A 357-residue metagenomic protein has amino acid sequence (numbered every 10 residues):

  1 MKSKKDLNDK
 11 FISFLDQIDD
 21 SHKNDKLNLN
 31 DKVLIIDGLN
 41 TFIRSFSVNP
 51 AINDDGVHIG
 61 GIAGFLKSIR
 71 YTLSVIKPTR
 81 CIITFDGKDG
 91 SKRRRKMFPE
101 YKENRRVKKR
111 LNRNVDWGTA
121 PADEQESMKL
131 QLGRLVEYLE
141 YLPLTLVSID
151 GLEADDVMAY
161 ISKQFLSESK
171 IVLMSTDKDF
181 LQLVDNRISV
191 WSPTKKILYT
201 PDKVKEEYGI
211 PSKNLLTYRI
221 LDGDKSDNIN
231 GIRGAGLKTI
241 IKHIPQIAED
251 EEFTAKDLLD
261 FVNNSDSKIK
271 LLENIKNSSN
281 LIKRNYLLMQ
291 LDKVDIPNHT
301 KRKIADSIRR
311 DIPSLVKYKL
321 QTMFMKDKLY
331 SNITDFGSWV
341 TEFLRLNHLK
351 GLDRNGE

Functional and structural regions predicted by a protein language model:
K2-D20, D25-I171, F180-L198, Q290-L291 (+2 more regions): Noncatalytic, basic helical substrate-engagement surface that gates or grips nucleic-acid strands
L34, M174, I220, N228-G234: Short conserved micro-motifs on helix faces and helix-strand junctions that flank and scaffold key functional residues
L144, I210, L329-Y330: Short aromatic/hydrophobic-glycine micro-motifs
D155, T217-K225, K303-R309, T334-R345: Short linear loop/turn motifs
L198-S226: A short, charged helix-loop
N214, D224-N298, K317-G337, L344-L352: Accessory alpha-helical DNA-binding modules that contact the DNA backbone or grooves
R354-E357: Long, compositionally biased intrinsically disordered regions
